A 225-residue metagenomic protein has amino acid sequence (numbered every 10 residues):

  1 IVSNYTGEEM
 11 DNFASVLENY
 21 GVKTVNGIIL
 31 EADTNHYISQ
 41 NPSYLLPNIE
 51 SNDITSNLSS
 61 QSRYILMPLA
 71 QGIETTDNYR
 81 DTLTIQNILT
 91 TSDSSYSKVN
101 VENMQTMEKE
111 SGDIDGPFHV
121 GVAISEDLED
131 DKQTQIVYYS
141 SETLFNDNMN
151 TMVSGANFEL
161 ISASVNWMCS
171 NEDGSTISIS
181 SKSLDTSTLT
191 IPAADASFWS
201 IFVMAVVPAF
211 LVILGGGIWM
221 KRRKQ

Functional and structural regions predicted by a protein language model:
I1-S175: Acidic, S/T/G-rich, low-cysteine, solvent-exposed domains in lumenal/extracellular/periplasmic regions of secretory
N12, A205-V206, G216: Long, positively charged, glycine-interspersed low-complexity recognition regions
Q40-P47, I177-T188, W219-R222: Noncatalytic linker/hinge segments flanking ATPase motor cores
L144, T151, S178-V203: Short, aromatic-rich amphipathic segments at membrane interfaces that lie adjacent to a transmembrane helix or signal
M204-A205, L211: Hydrophobic alpha-helical transmembrane segments of integral membrane proteins, especially lipid-exposed positions
V212-Q225: Juxtamembrane interface at the cytosolic side of transmembrane helices
